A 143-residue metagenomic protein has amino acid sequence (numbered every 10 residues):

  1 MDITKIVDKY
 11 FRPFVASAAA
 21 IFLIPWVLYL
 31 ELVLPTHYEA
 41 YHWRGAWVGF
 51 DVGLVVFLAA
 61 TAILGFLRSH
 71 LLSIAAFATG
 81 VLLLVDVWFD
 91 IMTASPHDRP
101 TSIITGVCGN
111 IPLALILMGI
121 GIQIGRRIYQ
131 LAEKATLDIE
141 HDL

Functional and structural regions predicted by a protein language model:
M1-A20: Cytosolic juxtamembrane helix and N-cap/initiation of the first transmembrane helix
I6-R12, V33-W43: Short juxtamembrane and helix-loop transition motifs at transmembrane-helix boundaries in membrane proteins
I21, G45-I63, A78-V85: Core segments of alpha-helical transmembrane spans in multipass integral membrane proteins
L28-H37, W88-H97: Juxtamembrane "helix-exit" motif on the non-cytosolic side of transmembrane helices
E39-V48, H97-G109: Non-cytosolic membrane-interface motifs at loop->transmembrane helix junctions
D51, S73-I91, N110-I116: Hydrophobic alpha-helical membrane segments
A59-S73: Juxtamembrane helix-break-helix junctions at the cytosolic face of small multi-pass alpha-helical membrane proteins
I111-T136: Membrane-water interface at the C-terminal end of transmembrane alpha helices
